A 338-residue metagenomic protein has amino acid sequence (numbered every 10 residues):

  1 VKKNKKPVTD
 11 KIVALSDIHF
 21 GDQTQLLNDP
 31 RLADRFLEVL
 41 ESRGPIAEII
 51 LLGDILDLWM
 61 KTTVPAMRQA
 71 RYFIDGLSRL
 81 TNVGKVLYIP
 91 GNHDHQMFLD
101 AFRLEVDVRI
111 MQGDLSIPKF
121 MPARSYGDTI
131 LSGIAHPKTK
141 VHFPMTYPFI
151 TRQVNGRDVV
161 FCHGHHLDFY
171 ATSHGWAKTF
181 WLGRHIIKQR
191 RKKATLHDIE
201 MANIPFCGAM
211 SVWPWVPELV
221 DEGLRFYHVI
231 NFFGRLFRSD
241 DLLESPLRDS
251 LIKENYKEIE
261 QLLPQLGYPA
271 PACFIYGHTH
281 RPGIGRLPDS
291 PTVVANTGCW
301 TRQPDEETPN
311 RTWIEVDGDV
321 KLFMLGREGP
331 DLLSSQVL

Functional and structural regions predicted by a protein language model:
K2-L15, F20-Q153: Core catalytic region of metal-dependent phosphoesterases/phosphodiesterases, especially metallo-beta-lactamase-like
H19, H93, D168, T301 (+1 more regions): Residue-level detector of flexible, active-site-proximal loop/helix-junction positions within diverse enzyme catalytic
G76-K85, P90, V229, P264-T279: N-terminal short leaders/motifs
L99-Q112, G183-H185, R327-Q336: A short, terminal or domain-edge coil/loop segment
D107-M121, Y147, N155-V160, H165-R190 (+1 more regions): Conserved beta-sheet core of the metallophosphoesterase superfamily
T129-Y147, R235-P271: Alpha-helix-centered segments that form part of catalytic cores
V159-E258: Active-site-proximal loop/helix segment associated with metal-binding centers of metalloenzymes
I204, M210-G234, R286-L338: Acidic, His/Gly-rich catalytic cores of divalent-metal-dependent hydrolytic chemistry
